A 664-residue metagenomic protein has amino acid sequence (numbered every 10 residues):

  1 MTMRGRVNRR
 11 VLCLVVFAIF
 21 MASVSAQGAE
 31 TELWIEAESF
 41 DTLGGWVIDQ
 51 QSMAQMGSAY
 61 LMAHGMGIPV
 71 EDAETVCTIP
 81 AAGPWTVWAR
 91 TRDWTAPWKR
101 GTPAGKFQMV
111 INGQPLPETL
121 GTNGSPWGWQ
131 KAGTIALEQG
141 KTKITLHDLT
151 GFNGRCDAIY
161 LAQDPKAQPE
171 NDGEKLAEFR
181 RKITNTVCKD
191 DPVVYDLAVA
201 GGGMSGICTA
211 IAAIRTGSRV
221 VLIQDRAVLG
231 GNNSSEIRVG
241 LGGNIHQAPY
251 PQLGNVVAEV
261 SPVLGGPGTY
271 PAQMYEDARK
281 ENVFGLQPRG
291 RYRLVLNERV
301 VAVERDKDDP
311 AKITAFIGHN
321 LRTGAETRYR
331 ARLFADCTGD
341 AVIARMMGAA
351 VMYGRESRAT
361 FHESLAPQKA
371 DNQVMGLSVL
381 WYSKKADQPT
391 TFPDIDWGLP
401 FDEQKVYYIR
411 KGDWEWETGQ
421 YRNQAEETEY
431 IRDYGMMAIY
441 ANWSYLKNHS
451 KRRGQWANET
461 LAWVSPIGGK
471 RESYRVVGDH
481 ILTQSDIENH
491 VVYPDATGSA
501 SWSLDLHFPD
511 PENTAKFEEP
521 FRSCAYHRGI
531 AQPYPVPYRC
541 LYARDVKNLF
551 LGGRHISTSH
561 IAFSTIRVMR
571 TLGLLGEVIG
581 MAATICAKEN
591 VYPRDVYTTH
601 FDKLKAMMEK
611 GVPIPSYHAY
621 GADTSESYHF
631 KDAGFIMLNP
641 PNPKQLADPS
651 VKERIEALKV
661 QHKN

Functional and structural regions predicted by a protein language model:
M1-L14: Bacterial N-terminal signal peptides that target proteins for export
C13-S23: Bacterial N-terminal signal peptides
G28-T186, D190: Extracytoplasmic
C188-D191, N232, L253, L296-N297 (+3 more regions): Flavin (FAD/FMN)-binding glycine-rich loop and adjacent Rossmann-like elements that form
D191-G203: Beta1/beta-strand and adjacent pyrophosphate-binding region of the FAD-binding site in flavoprotein oxidoreductases
G206: N-terminal Rossmann-fold NAD(P) dinucleotide-binding loop
A213: Aromatic pocket-lining residues of Rossmann-like dinucleotide-binding sites
S218-R219, Q224-A302, D306, M375-W381: Conserved N-terminal/central alpha/beta ligand/cofactor-binding core
